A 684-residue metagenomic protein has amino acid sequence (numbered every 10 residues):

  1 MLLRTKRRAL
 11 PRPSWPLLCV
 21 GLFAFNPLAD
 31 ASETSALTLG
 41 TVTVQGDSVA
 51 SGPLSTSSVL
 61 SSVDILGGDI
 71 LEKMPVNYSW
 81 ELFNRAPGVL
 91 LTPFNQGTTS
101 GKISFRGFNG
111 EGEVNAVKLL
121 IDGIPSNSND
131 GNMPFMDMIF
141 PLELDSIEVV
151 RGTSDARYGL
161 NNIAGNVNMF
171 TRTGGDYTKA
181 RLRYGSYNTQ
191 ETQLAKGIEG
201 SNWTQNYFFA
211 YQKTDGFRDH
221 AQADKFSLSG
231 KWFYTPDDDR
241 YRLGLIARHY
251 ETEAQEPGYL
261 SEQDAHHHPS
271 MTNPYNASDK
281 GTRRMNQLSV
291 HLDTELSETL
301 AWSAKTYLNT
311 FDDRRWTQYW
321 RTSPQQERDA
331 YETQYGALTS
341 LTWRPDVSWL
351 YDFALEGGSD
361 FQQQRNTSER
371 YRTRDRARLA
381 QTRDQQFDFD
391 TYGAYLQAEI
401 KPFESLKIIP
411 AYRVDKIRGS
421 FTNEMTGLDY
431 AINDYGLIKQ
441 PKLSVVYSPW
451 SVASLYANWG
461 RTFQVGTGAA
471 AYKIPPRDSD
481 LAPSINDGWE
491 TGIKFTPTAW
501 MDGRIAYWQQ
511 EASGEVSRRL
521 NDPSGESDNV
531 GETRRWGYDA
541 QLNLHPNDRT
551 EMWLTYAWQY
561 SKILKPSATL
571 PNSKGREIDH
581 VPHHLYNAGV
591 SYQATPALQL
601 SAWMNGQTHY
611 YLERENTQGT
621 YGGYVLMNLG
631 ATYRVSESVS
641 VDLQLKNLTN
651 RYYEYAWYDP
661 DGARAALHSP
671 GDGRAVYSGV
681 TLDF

Functional and structural regions predicted by a protein language model:
G40-M74, S100-K102: N-terminal periplasmic "start-of-domain" segments of outer-membrane beta-barrel proteins
S55, N84-I124, S128: Extracytoplasmic beta-strand/coil segments of soluble accessory domains associated with Gram-negative outer-membrane
I124-R151, M169-T171, D480: Short acidic/polar hinge/loop motifs at secondary-structure boundaries that mediate gating or recognition
Y184-K213, R218-P257, K280-S297, K407: Transmembrane beta-barrel wall of Gram-negative outer-membrane proteins
R240-Y250, T282-M425, V446-S448, P497 (+4 more regions): Face-selective signature of the C-terminal outer-membrane beta-barrel domain
A301-T317, S448, S454-G460, P483-P566 (+2 more regions): Membrane-embedded beta-barrel scaffold of Gram-negative outer-membrane proteins
W343, E404-I408, K416, Y507-E511 (+3 more regions): Gram-negative outer-membrane beta-barrel transporters
G606-E613, T632-F684: C-terminal beta-signal and adjacent terminal beta-strands/loops of Gram-negative outer-membrane beta-barrel proteins
